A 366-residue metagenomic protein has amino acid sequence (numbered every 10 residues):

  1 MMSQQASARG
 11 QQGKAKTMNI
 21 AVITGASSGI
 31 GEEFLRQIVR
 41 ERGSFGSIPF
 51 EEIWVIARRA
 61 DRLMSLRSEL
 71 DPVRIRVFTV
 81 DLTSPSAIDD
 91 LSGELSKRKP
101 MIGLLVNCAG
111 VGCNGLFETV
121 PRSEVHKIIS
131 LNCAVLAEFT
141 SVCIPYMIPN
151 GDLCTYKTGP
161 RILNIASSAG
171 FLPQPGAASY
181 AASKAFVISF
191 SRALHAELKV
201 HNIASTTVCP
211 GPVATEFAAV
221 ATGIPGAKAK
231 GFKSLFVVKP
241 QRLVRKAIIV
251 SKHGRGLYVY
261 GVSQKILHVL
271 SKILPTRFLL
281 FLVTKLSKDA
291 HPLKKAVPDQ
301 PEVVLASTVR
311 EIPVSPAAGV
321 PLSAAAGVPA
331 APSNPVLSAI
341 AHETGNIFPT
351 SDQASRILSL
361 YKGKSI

Functional and structural regions predicted by a protein language model:
S27-S28: Conserved glycine-rich cofactor-binding loop
G43-S65: Conserved glycine-rich Rossmann-like NAD(P)H-binding loop of the short-chain dehydrogenase/reductase
C108-C113: Conserved NAD(P)H cofactor-binding loop of Rossmann-fold oxidoreductase domains
L116-F117, P121-I128: Substrate-binding pocket helix/loop in short-chain dehydrogenase/reductase
T140, S183: Active-site helix of classical SDR
S167: Residue(s) in the substrate-gating loop at a strand-loop-helix junction that position the organic substrate next
A196-Q264, K295-Q300: SDR active-site lid
